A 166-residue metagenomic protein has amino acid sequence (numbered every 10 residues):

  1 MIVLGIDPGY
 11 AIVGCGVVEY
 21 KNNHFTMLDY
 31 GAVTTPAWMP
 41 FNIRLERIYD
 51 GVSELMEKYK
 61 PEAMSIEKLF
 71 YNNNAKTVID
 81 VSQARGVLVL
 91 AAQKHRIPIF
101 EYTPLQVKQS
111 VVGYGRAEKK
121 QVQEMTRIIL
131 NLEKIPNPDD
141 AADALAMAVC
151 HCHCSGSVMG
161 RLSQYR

Functional and structural regions predicted by a protein language model:
M1-R166: Phosphate- and other anionic-substrate recognition elements at nucleic-acid/protein interfaces
